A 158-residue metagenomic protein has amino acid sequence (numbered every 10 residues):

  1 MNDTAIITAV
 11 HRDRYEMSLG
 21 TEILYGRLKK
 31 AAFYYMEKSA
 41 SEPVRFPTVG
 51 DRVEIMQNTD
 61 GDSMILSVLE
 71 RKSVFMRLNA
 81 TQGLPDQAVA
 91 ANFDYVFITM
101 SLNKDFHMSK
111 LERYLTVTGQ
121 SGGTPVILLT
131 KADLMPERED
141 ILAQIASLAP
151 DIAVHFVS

Functional and structural regions predicted by a protein language model:
M1-M108: N-terminal accessory targeting/assembly segments
G50, T118, T130: Residue-level signal for inorganic ion chemistry
T81-Q82, L111, R138-I141: Amphipathic coiled-coil/heptad-repeat helices and related helical stalk/stem segments that mediate oligomerization
A90-F93, Q120-G123, P150: Short loop/turn elements that form and flank the Walker-type P-loop nucleotide-binding site in RecA-like NTPase cores
I98, I127-L129: Structural beta-sheet core signal
S109-Q120: Histidine-anchored nucleotide/phosphate-binding helix
T124, K131-S158: Canonical P-loop GTPase G-domain recognition
